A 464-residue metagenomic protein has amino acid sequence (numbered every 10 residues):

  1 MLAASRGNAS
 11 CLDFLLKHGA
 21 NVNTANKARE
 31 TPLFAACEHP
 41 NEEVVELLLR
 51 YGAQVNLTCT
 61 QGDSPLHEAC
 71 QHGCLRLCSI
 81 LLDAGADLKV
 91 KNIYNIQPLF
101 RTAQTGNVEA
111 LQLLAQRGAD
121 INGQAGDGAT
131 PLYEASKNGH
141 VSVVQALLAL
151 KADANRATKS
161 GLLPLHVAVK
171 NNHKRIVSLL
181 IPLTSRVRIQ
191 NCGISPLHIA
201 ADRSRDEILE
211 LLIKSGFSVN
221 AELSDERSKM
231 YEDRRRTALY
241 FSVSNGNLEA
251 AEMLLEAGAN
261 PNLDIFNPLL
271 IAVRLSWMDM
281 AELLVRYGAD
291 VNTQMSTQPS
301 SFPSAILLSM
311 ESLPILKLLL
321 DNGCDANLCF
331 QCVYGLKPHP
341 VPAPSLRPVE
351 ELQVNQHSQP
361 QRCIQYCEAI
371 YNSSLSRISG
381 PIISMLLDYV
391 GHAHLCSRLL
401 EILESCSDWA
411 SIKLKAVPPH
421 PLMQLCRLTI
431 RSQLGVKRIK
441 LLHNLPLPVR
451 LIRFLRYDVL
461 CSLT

Functional and structural regions predicted by a protein language model:
S10-C11, E43-V44, R76-L77, E109-A110 (+6 more regions): Conserved ankyrin/ankyrin-like repeat signature
D13-A20, E46-A53, S79-A86, Q112-A119 (+6 more regions): Ankyrin repeat domain, specifically the short helix-to-loop turn at the C-terminus of the second helix of each repeat
N23, N56, K89, N122 (+7 more regions): Ankyrin-repeat junction/capping positions
K27-A28, T60-Q61, I93-Y94, G126-D127 (+6 more regions): Ankyrin repeat start-site detector
G62-D63, Q71-Q145, L150-L162, K170 (+5 more regions): Solenoidal tandem-repeat scaffolds enriched in leucines and small polar residues
S309, K317, N322, N327-T464: Cullin-RING E3 adaptor/co-adaptor recruitment helices
